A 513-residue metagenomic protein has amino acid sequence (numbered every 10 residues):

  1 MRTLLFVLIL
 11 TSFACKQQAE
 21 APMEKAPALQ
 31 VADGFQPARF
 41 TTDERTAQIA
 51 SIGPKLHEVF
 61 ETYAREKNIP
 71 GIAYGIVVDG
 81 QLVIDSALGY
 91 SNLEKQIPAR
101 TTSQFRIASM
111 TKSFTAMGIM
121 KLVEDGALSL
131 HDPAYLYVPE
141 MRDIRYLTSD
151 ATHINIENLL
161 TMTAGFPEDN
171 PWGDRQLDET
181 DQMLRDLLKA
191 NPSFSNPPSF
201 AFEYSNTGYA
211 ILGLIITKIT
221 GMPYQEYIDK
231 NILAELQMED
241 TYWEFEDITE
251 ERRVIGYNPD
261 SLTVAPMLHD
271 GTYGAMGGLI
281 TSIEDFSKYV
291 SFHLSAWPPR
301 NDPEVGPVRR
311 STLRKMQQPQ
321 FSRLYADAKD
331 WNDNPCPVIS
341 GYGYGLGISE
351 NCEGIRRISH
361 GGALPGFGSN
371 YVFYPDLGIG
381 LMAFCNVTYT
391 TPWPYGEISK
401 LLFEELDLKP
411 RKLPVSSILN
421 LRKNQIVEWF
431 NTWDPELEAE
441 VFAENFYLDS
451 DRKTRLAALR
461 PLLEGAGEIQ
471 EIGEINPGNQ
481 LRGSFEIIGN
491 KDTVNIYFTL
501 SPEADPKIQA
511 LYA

Functional and structural regions predicted by a protein language model:
T3-S12: Sec-dependent N-terminal signal peptides
C15-D85, T217-K230, A234, P266-N431 (+3 more regions): Catalytic loop of the DD-peptidase/beta-lactamase superfamily, centered on the K-T-G motif and neighboring
I52-L56, S86, L136, G173-P197 (+3 more regions): Short, charged, amphipathic alpha-helices and their helix-cap/turn boundaries
T62-G75, E94-L159, S195-T207, G274-G277 (+1 more regions): Short active-site loop at a secondary-structure junction that contains or immediately precedes the catalytic residue(s)
A64-P98, L130, D174-Q182, E239-Y242 (+2 more regions): A short, well-structured edge-of-sheet supersecondary motif
S91-T101, T391-K400: A short, polar/charged loop-to-alpha-helix boundary motif
L93, R106-M110, L122-P167, S193 (+2 more regions): Active-site helix/loop module of the DD-peptidase/beta-lactamase fold, centered on the serine-lysine SxxK catalytic
T432-G478: Short solvent-exposed beta->alpha transition segments
